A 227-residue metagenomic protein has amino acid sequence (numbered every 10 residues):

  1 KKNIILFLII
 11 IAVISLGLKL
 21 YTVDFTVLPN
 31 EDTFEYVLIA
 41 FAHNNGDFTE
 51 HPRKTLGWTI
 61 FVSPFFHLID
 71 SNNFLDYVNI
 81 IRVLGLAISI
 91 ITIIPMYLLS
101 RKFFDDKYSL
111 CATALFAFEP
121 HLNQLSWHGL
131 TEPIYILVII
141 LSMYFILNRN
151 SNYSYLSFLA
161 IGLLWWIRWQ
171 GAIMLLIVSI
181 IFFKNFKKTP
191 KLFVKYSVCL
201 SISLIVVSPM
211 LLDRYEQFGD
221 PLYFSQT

Functional and structural regions predicted by a protein language model:
A12-L18, A112-P120, Y144, I161-W165 (+1 more regions): Short helix- or helix-capping micro-motifs that position conserved polar/aromatic residues at function-defining sites
V13, N79-F103, L137, L141: Transmembrane-helix motifs of polytopic, lipid-linked glycan transferases
L18, V194-T227: Membrane-lumen/periplasm interface segments of specific transmembrane helices in polyprenyl phosphate-linked
F25-V37, T49-F65, L75, F218-S225: Extracytoplasmic catalytic/substrate-binding loops of multi-pass membrane glycan-assembly enzymes
E31, K54-T55, H121-I134: Short acidic/glycine- and proline-prone juxtamembrane loop motifs at membrane-interface regions of multi-pass membrane
L56, I60, D70-I94, L125: Loop-to-helix entry region of an early transmembrane alpha helix in multi-pass inner-membrane enzymes
K102-K107, S142-L156, L164: Membrane-interface transmembrane helices that cradle and orient dolichyl/undecaprenyl
L137-V138, Y155-I161, Q170-K184: Transmembrane-embedded, aromatic-rich helix segments that form part of the hydrophobic channel/pocket engaging
